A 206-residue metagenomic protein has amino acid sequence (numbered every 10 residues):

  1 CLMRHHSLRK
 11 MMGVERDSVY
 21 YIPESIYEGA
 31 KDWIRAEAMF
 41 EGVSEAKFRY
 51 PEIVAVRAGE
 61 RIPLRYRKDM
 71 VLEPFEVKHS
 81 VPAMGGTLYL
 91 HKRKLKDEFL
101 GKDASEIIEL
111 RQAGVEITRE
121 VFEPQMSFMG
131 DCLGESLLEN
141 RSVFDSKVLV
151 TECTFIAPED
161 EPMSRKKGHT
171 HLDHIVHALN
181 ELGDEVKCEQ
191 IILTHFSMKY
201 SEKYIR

Functional and structural regions predicted by a protein language model:
C1, H79, H195: Histidine-centered divalent metal-coordination motifs
C1-A46: Active-site HxH/HxHxD metal-binding segment of metal-dependent hydrolases
E24, A58, L90-K92: Non-catalytic surface loops within mature trypsin-like serine protease
I26-Y27, V77, H91, M198: Conserved beta-strand elements of beta-rich interaction domains across eukaryotes, especially beta-propellers
A30-P51, Y89-G101: Acidic/polar short surface loop at catalytic or gating sites that assists cofactor/ion binding and chemistry
R49-E60: Beta-rich interaction modules in large eukaryotic scaffold/regulatory proteins
R65-F144, V148-C153: Active-site-proximal loop/helix segment associated with metal-binding centers of metalloenzymes
Q112-R206: Cap/insert and terminal regions of metallo-dependent hydrolase folds
